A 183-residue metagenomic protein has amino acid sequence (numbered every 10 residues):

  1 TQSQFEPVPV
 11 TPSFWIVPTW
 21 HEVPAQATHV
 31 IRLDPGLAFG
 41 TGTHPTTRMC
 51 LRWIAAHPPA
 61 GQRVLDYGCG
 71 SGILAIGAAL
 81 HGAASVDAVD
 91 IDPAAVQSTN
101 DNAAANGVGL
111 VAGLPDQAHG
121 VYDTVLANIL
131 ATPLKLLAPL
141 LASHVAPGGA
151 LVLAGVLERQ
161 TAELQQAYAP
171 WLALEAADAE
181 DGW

Functional and structural regions predicted by a protein language model:
Q2, V30-R32, G72, V89 (+2 more regions): Generic hydrophobic-segment detector
Q2-A60: SAM-dependent Rossmann-like transferase core, predominantly class I methyltransferases with a strong bias toward
Q4-F5, F14-V17, Q26, T47-W53 (+9 more regions): Bulky hydrophobic/aromatic packing residues
E22, G72, R159: Surface-exposed, flexible loop/turn segments at secondary-structure boundaries
D34, A38-G40, D66-G70, P147 (+2 more regions): Short glycine/serine/threonine-biased micro-segments
L37, T41-V121: Conserved SAM/SAH cofactor-binding pocket of Class I
H57, I91-W183: S-adenosylmethionine
